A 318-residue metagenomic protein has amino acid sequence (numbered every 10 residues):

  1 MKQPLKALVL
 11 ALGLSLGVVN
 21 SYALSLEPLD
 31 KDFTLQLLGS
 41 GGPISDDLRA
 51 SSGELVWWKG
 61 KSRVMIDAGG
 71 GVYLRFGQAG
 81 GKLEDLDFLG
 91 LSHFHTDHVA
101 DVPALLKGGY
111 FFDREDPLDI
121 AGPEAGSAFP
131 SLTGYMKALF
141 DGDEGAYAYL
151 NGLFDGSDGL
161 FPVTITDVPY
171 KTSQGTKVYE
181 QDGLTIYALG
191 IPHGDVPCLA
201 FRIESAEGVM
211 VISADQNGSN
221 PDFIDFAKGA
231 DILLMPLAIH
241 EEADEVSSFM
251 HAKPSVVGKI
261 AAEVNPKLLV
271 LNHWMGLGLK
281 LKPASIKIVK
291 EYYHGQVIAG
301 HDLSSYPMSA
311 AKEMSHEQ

Functional and structural regions predicted by a protein language model:
M1-V9: Bacterial N-terminal signal peptides that target proteins for export
L8-G17: Bacterial N-terminal signal peptides
V18-Y22: Long alpha-helical, hydrophobic tracts
A23-M210, A284-E291, Q296-M314: Binuclear metal-dependent hydrolase catalytic cores
I191, D215-Q216: Residue-level structural signal for beta-strand termini and adjacent loop
A200, E207-V209, Q216-Y306: Cap/insert and terminal regions of metallo-dependent hydrolase folds
H316-Q318: Periplasmic OmpA/Pal-like peptidoglycan-binding modules at the C-termini of bacterial envelope proteins
